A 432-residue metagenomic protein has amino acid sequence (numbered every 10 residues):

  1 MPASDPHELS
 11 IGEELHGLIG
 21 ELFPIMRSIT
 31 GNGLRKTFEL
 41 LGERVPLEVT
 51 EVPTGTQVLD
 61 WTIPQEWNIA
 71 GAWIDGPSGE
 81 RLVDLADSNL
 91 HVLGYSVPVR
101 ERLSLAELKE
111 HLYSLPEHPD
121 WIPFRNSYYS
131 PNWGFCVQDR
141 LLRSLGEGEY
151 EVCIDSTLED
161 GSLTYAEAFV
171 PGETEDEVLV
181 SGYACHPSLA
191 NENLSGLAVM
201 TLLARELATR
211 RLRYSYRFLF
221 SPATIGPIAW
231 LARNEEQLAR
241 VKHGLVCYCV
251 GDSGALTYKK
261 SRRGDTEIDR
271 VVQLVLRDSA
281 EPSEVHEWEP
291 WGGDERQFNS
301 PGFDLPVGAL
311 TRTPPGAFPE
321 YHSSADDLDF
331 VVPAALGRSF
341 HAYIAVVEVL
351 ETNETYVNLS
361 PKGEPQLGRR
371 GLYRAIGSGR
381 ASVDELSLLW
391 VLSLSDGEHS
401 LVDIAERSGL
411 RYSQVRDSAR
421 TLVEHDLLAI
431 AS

Functional and structural regions predicted by a protein language model:
M1-S432: N-terminal hydrophobic/helix-forming segments and targeting peptides
